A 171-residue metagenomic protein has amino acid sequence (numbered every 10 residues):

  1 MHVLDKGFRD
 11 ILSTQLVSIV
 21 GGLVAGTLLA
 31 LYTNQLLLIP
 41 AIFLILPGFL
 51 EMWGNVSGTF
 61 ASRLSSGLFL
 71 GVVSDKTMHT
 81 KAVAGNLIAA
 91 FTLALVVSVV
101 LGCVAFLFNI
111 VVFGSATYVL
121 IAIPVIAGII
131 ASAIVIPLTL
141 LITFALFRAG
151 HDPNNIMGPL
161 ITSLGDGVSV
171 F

Functional and structural regions predicted by a protein language model:
M1, R148, V170-F171: Signature of multi-pass transmembrane helix bundles
M1-V125, I129, P137, S163: Alpha-helical transmembrane segments and their membrane-interface boundaries that form or gate the permeation pathway
G67-K76, L141-N154: Cytoplasmic membrane-interface regions of multi-pass membrane proteins
A131-T143: Short runs within selected transmembrane alpha-helices of multi-pass transporters and secretion channels
L141, G165-F171: Alpha-helical transmembrane segments of multi-pass membrane transporters and transport-associated inner-membrane enzymes
A149-G167: Alpha-helical transmembrane segments of multi-pass membrane transporters/permeases
